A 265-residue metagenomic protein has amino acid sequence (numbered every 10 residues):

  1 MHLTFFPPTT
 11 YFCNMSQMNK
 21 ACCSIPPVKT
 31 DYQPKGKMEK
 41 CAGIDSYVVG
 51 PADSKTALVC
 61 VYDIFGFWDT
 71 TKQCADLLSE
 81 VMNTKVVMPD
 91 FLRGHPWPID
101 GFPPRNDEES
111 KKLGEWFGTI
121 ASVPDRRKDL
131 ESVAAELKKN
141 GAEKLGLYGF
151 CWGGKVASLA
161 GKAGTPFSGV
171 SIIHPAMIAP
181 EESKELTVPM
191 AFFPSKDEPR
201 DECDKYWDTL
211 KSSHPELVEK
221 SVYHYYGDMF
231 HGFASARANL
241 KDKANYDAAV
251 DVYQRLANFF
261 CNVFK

Functional and structural regions predicted by a protein language model:
M1-N14: Short, Lys/Arg-enriched N-terminal segments with co-localized hydrophobic residues within the first ~10-30 amino acids
Y11-K265: N-terminal cap/leader regions of alpha/beta-hydrolase-fold enzymes, predominantly small-molecule hydrolases
